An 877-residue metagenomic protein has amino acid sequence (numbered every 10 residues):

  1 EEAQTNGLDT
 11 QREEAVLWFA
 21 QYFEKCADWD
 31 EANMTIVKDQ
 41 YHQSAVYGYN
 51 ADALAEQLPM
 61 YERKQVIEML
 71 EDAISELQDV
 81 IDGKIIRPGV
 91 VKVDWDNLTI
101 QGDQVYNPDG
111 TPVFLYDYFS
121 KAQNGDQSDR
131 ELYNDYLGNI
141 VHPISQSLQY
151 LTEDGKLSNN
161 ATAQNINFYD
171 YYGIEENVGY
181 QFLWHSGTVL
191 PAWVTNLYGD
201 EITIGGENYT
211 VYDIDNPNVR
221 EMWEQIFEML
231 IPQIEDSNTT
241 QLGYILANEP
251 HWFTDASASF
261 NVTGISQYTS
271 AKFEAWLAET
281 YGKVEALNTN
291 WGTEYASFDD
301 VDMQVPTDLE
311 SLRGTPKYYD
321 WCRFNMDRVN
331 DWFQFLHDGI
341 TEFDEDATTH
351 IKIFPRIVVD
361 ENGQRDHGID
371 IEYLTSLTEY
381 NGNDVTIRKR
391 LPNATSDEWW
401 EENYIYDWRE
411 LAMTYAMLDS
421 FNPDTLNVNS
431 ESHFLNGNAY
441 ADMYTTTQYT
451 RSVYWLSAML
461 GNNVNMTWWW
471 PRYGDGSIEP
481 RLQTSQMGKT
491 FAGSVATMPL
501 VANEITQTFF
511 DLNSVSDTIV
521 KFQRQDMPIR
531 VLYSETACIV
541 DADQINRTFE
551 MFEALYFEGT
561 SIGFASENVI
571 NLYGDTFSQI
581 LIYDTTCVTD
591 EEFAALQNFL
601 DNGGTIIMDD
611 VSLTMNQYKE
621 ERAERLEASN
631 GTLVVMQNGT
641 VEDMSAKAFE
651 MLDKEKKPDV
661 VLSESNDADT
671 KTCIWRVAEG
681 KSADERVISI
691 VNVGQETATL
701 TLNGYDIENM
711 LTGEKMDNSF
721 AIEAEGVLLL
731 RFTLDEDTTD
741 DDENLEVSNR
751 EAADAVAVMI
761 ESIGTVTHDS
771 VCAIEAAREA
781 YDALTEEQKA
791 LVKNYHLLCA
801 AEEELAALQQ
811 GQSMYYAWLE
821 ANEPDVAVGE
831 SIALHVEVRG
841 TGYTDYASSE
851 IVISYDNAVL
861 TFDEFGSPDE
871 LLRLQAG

Functional and structural regions predicted by a protein language model:
E1-L157, P217, E221-M229, R676-G680 (+2 more regions): Mature N-terminal, pre-catalytic/accessory segment of carbohydrate-active enzymes
Y49-K92, D397-W400, Y404-D737: Carbohydrate-binding surfaces of carbohydrate-active enzymes
F114-A122, H142-L157, I204-E224, G314-D331 (+7 more regions): The substrate-binding groove and active-site-proximal loops of carbohydrate-active enzymes, especially glycoside
D117-A122, A161, G173, N177-Q225 (+9 more regions): Extended substrate-binding grooves/exosites of carbohydrate-active enzymes
Q127-E207, N218-I231, F335-F343: Aromatic-lined substrate-binding rim segments of carbohydrate-active enzymes
G205-L411, M417: Polysaccharide-binding and catalytic clefts of secreted carbohydrate-active enzymes
D741-Q812: Beta-rich interaction/scaffold domains
Y815-G877: Surface patches in mature domains of proteins
